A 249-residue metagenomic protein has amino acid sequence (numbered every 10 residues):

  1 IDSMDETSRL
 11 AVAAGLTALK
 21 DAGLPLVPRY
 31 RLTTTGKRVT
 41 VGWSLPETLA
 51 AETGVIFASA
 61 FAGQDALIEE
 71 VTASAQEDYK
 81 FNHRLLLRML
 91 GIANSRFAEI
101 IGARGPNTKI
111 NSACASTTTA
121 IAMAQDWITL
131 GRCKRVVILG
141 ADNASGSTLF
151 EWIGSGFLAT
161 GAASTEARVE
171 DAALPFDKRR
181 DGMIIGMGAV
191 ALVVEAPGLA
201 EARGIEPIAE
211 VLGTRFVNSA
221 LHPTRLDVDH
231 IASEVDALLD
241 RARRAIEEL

Functional and structural regions predicted by a protein language model:
I1-T53, E234-L249: Conserved active-site "lid/cap" helical segment
T7, G54-T108, L149-T165: Active-site-proximal gating segment of KS-fold condensing enzymes and close homologs
A11-G23, L90-A93, T108-D142, M183-I205: Active-site-proximal alpha-helical scaffold in enzymes
R29-T35, P46-A50, G54, N107-S112 (+3 more regions): Beta-strand segments within the central parallel beta-sheet cores of soluble alpha/beta enzyme folds
W43-A50, I101-A103, I128-G131, A167-V169 (+3 more regions): Solvent-exposed alpha-helices and their adjacent loops that cap or buttress functional pockets in soluble metabolic
A66-E70, I121, S147-G154, I205 (+1 more regions): Short acidic, glycine/serine/threonine-rich loops at helix termini
G140-R179: Phosphate/pyrophosphate-binding betaalpha-module
R168-L249: Condensing-enzyme catalytic core mediating Claisen C-C bond formation in acyl metabolism
